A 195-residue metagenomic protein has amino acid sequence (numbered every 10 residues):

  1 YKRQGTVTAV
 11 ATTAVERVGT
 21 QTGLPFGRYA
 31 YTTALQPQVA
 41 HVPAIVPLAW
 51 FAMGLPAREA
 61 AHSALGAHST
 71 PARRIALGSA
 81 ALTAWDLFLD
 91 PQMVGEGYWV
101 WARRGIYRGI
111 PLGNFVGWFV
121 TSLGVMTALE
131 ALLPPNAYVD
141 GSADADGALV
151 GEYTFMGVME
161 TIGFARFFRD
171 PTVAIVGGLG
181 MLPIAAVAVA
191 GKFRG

Functional and structural regions predicted by a protein language model:
Y1-Q4: Conserved small/polar residues in nucleotide/adenosyl-binding loops
A11, G27-A30, P47-P71: Internal transmembrane alpha-helix with an interfacial aromatic "cap," most often the third helix
T13, R17-Q21, S79-E96: Transmembrane alpha-helix/helix-exit interface in multi-pass inner-membrane proteins
Q38-P56, I110-G124: Membrane-interface loop-to-helix entry segments
G66-A80, N136-E152: Internal alpha-helical transmembrane segments of multi-pass membrane proteins
M93, G97-F115: Membrane-interfacial catalytic/cofactor-binding modules of polytopic membrane enzymes
P135-A137, V189-G195: Membrane-interface capping segments at transmembrane-helix boundaries
T172-V187: Small-residue-rich transmembrane alpha-helices that serve as helix-helix interface/gating elements in multipass
